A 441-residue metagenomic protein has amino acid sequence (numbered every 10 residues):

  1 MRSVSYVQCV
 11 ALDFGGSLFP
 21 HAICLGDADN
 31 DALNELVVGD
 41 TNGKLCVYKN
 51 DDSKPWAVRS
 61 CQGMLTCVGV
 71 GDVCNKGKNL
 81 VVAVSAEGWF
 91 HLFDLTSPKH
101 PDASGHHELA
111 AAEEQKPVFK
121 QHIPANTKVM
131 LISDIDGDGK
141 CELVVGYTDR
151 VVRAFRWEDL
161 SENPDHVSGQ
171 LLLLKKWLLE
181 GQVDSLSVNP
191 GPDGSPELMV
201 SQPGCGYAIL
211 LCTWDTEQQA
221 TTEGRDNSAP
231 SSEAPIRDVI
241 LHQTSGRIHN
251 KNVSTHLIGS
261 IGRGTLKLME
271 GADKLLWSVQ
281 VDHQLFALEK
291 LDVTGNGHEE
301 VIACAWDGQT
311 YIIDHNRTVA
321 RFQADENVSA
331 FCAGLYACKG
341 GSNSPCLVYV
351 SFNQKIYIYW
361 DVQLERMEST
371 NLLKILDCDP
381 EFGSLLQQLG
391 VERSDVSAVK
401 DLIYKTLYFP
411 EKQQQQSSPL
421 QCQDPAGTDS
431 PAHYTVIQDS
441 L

Functional and structural regions predicted by a protein language model:
M1-L441: Beta-propeller-forming repeat regions
